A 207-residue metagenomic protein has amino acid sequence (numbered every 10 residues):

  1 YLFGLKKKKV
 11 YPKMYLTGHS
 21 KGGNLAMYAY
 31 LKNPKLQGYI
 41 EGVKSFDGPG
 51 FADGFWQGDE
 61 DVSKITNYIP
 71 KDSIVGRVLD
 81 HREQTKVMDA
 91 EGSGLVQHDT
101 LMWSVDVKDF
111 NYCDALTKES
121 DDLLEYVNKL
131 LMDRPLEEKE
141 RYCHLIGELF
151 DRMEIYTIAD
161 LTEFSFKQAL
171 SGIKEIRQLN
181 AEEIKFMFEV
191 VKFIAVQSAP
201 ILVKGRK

Functional and structural regions predicted by a protein language model:
Y1-K13, N33-K207: Alpha/beta hydrolase fold serine-hydrolase catalytic domain that processes acyl esters and thioesters
G18-G22, A26: Gly/Ala-rich beta-loop-alpha elbow adjacent to hydrolase catalytic centers
A26-P34: Short glycine-enriched nucleophile-adjacent loop and the immediately C-terminal alpha-helix near the catalytic center
